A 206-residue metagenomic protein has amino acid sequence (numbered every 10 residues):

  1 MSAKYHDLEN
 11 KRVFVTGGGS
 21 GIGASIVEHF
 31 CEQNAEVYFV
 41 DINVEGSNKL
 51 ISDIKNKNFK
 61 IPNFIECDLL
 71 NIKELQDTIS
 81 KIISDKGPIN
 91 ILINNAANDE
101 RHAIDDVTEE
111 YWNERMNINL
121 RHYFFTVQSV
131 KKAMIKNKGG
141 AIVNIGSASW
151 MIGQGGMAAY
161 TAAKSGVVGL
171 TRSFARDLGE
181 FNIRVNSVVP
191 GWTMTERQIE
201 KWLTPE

Functional and structural regions predicted by a protein language model:
G19-G21: Conserved glycine-rich cofactor-binding loop
A35-K49: Conserved glycine-rich Rossmann-like NAD(P)H-binding loop of the short-chain dehydrogenase/reductase
A103-I104, T108-M116, Q198: Substrate-binding pocket helix/loop in short-chain dehydrogenase/reductase
D105, I152-A158, E180-F181: Active-site loop immediately N-terminal to the catalytic Tyr-X3-Lys motif of short-chain dehydrogenase/reductase
V127, A163, T171: Active-site helix of classical SDR
K132, R176-E180: Alpha-helical segment proximal to the catalytic Tyr-Lys
S147: Residue(s) in the substrate-gating loop at a strand-loop-helix junction that position the organic substrate next
